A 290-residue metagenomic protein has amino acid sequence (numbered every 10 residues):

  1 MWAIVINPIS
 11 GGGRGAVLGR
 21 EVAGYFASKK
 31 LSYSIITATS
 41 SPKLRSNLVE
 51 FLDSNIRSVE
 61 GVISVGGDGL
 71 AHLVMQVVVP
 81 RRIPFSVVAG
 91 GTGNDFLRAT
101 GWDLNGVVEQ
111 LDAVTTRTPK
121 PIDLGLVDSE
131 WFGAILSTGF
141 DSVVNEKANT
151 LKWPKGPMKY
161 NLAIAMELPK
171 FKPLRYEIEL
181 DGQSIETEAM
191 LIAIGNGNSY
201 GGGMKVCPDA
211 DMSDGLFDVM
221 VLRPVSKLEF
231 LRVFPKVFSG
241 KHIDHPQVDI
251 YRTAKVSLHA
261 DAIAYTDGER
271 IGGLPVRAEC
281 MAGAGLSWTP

Functional and structural regions predicted by a protein language model:
M1-G61, H72, Q76, Q183: ATP/NTP phosphate-donor binding region
A3-V5, K29, I36-T39, P80-P84 (+1 more regions): Catalytic core of DAGKc-family lipid kinases
I6-P8, G66, R223, T289: Short beta-strand/turn micro-motifs composed of small residues that flank or help shape donor/cofactor-binding pockets
P8, V65-G67, V88-G91, N196: Glycine-rich beta-strand-to-loop/alpha-helix junction loops that act as flexible
G15, L180, E186, D211 (+1 more regions): ATP/nucleoside-binding phosphotransfer catalytic cores, i.e., glycine-rich phosphate-binding loops
G69-I83: Short Gly/Thr/Asp-enriched flexible loops that form oxyanion-binding sites at enzyme active sites
S137, A193-C207, R270: Glycine-rich phosphate/pyrophosphate-binding beta-alpha loops
K152-K159, G202, P208-E229: Gly/Ser/Thr-rich active-site loops/lids in small-molecule metabolic enzymes that frequently grip phosphoryl groups
